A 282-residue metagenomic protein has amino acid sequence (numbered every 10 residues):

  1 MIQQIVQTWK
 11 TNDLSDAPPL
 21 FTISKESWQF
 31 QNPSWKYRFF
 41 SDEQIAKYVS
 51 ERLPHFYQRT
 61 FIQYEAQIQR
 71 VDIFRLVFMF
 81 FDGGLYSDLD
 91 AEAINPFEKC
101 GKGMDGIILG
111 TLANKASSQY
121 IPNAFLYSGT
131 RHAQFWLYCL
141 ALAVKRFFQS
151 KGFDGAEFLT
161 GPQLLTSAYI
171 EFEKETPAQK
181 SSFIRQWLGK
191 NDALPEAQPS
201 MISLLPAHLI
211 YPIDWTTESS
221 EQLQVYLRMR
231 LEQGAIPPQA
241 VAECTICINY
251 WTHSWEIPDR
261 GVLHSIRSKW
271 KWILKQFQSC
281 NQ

Functional and structural regions predicted by a protein language model:
M1-V71, S87-Q282: Glycosyltransferase-associated regions of secretory-pathway enzymes, highlighting luminal stem/catalytic domains
D72-G84: Small-residue hinge/turn detector
